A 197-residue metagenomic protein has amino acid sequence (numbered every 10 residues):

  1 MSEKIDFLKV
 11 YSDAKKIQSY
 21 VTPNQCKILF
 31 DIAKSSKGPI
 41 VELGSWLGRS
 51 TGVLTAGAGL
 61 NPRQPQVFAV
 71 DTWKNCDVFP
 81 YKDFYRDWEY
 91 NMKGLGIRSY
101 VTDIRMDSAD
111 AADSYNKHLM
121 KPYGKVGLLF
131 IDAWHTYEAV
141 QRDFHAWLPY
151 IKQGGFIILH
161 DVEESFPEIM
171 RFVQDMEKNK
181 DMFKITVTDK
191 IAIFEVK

Functional and structural regions predicted by a protein language model:
E3-K16, C26-K197: S-adenosylmethionine/decaboxylated-SAM
V21-Q25: N-terminal pre-P-loop "Q-motif" helix
